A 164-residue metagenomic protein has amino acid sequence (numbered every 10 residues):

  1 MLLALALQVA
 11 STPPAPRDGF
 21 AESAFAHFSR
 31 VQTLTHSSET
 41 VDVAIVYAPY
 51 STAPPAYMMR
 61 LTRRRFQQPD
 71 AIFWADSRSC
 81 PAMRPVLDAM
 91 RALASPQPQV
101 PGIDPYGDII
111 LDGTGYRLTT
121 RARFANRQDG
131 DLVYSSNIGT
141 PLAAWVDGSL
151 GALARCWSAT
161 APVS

Functional and structural regions predicted by a protein language model:
M1-V9: Sec-dependent N-terminal signal peptides
V9-S164: Function-determining sites in protein domains
